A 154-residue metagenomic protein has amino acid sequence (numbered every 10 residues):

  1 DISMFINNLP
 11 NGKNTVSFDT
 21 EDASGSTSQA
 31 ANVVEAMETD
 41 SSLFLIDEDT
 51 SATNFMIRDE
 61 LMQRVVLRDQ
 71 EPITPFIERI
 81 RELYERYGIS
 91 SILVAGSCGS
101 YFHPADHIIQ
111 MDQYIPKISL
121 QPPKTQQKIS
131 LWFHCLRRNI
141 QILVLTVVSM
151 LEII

Functional and structural regions predicted by a protein language model:
D1, N8-N11, P116-I118: Generic preference for hydrophobic/aromatic residues in regular secondary structure cores
D1-S3, D47: Short beta-strand-centered segment that lines the nucleotide-binding/catalytic pocket of NTP-utilizing
N7-S26, I57-I73: Flexible beta-alpha connector loops of hexameric P-loop NTPases
E21-T27, T74-E78, P122-Q126, R138-I142: Short C-terminal domain-edge/linker segments immediately following a structured domain
S24-M37: Conserved alpha-helical scaffold flanking the Walker A/P-loop in AAA+ ATPase domains
A36-I80, Y84-E85, A95-P122: Conserved P-loop NTPase nucleotide-binding/switch module
S90-L93: Conserved H-loop
H107-I154: Conserved P-loop NTPase
